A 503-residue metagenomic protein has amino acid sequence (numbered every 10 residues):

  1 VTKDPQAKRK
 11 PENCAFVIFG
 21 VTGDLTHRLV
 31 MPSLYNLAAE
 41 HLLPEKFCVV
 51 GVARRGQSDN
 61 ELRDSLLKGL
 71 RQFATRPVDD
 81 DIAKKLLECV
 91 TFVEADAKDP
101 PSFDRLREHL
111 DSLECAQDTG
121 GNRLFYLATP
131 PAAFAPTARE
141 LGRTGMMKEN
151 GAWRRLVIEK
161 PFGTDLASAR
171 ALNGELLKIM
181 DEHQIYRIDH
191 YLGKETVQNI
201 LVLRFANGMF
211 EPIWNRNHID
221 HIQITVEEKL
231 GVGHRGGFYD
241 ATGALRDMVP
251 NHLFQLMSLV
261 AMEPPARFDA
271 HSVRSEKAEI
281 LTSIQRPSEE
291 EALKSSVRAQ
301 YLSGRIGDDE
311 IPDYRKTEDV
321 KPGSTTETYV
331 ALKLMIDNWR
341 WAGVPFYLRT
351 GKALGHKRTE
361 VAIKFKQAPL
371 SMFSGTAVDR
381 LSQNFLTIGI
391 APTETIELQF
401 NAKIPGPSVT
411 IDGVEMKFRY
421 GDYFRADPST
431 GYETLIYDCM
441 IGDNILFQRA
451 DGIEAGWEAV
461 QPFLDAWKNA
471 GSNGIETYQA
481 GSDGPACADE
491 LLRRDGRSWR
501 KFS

Functional and structural regions predicted by a protein language model:
V1-I158, F162-S503: Secretory/organelle targeting and membrane-embedding segments
